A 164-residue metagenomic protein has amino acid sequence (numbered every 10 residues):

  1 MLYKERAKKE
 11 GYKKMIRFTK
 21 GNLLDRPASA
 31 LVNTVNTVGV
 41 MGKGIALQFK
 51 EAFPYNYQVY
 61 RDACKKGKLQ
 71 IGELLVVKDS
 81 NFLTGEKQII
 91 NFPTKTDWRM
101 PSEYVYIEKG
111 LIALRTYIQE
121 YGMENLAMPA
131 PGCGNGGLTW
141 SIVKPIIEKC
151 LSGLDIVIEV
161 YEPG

Functional and structural regions predicted by a protein language model:
L2-G164: Macrodomain-like recognition of ADP-ribose-binding/processing modules
